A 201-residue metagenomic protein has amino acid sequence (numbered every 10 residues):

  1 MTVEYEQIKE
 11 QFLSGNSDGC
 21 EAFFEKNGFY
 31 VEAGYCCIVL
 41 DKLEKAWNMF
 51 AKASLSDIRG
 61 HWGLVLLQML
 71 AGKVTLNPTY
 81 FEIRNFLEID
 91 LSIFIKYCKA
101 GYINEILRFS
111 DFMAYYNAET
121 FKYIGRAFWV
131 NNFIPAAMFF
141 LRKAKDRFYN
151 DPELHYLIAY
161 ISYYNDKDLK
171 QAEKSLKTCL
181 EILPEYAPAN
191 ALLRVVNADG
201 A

Functional and structural regions predicted by a protein language model:
M1-F29: N-terminal leader/linker segments that initiate helical-solenoid repeat arrays
T2, G28, E32-Y35, R59-W62 (+5 more regions): Start-of-helix register in tetratricopeptide repeats
K9, Y35, L66, I95 (+3 more regions): Residue-level recognition of tetratricopeptide repeat
S14, L40, A71, A100 (+3 more regions): Structural motif corresponding to the intra-repeat A-B loop/turn of tetratricopeptide repeats
N16-F23, E44-S54, K73-F86, Y102-M113 (+2 more regions): Alpha-helical repeat scaffolds
E25, L55-I58, R84-N85, A114-Y115 (+2 more regions): Short coil turns that delineate tetratricopeptide repeat
E88-Y164: Alpha-helical adaptor scaffolds
E181-A201: Terminal, low-structured helical/coil segments at or just beyond the last alpha-helical repeat
